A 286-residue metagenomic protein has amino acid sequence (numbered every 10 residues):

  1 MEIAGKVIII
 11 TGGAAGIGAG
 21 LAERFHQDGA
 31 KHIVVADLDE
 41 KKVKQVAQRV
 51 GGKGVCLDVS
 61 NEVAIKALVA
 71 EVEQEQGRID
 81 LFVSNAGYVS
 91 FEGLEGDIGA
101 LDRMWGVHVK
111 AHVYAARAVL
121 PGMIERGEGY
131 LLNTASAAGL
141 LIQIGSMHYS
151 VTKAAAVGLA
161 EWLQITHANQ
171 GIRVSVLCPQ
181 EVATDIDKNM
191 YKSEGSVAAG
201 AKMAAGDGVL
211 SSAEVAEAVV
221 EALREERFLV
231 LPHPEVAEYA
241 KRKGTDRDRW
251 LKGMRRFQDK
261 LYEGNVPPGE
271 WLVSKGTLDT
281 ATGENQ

Functional and structural regions predicted by a protein language model:
E2-I33: Canonical Rossmann dinucleotide-binding motif of NAD(H)/NADP(H)-dependent dehydrogenases/reductases, specifically
D28, L141, W162-R173: Active-site-adjacent segment of SDR/Rossmann-fold oxidoreductases
E40-K41, L57-A67, I98: The beta1-alpha1 cofactor-binding region of Rossmann-like NAD(H)/NADP(H)-dependent oxidoreductases
K66, Y88-D102, E125, G145-H148: Conserved mid-core segment of classical short-chain dehydrogenase/reductases
A116, T152: Active-site helix of classical SDR
S136: Residue(s) in the substrate-gating loop at a strand-loop-helix junction that position the organic substrate next
N169-E235: SDR active-site lid
